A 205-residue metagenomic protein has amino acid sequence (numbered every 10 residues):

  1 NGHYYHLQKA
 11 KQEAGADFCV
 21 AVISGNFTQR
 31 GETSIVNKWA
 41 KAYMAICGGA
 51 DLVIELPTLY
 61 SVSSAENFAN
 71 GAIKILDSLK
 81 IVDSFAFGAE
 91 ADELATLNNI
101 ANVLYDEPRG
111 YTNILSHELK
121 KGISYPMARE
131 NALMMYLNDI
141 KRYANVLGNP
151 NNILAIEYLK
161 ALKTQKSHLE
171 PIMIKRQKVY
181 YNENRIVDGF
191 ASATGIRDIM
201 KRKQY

Functional and structural regions predicted by a protein language model:
N1-K38: N-terminal catalytic cores of NTP/NDP-binding nucleotidyl/phosphoryl-transfer enzymes
K11-Q12, I46, I73, D77-S78: Non-catalytic positions within long, well-ordered alpha-helices that form the structural scaffold/packing of enzyme
D17, D51, D83: Receiver (REC) domain switch/active-site residues of two-component response regulators
E32-Y43, N67-N70: Glycine-rich loop at the start of a catalytic domain that most often binds anionic cofactors/ligands
Y43-P57: A glycine-rich helix N-cap at a beta->alpha junction
E55-Y205: Active-site cores that bind ATP or allylic diphosphates and position pyrophosphate for catalysis
